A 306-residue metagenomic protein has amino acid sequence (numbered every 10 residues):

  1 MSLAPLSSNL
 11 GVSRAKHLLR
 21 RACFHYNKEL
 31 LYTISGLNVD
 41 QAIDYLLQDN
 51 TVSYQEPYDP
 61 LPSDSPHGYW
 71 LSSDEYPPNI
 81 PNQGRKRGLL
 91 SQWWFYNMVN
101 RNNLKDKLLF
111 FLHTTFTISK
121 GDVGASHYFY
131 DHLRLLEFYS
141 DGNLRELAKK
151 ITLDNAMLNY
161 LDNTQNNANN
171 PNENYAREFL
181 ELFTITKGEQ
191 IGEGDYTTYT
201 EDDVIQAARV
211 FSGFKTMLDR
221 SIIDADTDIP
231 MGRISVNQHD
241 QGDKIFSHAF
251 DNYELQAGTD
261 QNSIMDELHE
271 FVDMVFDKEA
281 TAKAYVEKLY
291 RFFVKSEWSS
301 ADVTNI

Functional and structural regions predicted by a protein language model:
M1, L47, Q55-Y58, S63-Y76 (+2 more regions): Active-site substrate-binding loop specific to GH73 endo-beta-N-acetylglucosaminidase modules in bacterial autolysins
S7-S72: Hydrophobic alpha-helical membrane-insertion signals
G11, Y26-N27, T51, V99-L108 (+2 more regions): Short, solvent-exposed loop/edge-beta patches enriched in aromatic
K16-F24, Y96-N97, F110-T114, E181-I185 (+2 more regions): Short, hydrophobic/amphipathic alpha-helical patches that form generic packing surfaces within helical domains
P78-N79, K86-N103, F110: Structured, charged N-terminal subsegments at the starts of enzyme catalytic cores and at intra-chain domain/subunit
N79-N82, S119: Post-signal peptide N-terminal segment of secreted/secretory-pathway proteins
L104-L108, K120-H127, N170-P171: Short, flexible active-site-proximal loops enriched in glycine and acidic residues
F110-S119, V286-E287, T304: Cytochrome P450 heme-thiolate monooxygenase catalytic domain
